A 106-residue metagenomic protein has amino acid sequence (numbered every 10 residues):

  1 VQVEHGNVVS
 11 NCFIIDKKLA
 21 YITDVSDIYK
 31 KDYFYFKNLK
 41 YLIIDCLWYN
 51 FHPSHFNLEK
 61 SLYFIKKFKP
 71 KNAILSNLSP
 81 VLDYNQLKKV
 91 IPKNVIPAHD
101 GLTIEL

Functional and structural regions predicted by a protein language model:
V1-K31, D100-L106: Core dinuclear metal-dependent hydrolase active-site scaffold
Y29-L106: Binuclear metal-ion centers of metallo-dependent hydrolases, dominated by the metallo-beta-lactamase
